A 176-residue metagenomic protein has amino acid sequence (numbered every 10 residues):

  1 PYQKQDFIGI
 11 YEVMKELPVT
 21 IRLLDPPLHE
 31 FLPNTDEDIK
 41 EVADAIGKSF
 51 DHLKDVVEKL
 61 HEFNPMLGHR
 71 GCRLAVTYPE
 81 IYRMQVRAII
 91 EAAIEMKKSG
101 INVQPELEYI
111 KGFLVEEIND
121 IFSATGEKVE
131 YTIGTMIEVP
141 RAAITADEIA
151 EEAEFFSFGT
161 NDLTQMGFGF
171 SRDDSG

Functional and structural regions predicted by a protein language model:
P1-G176: Conserved alpha/beta-domain cores
